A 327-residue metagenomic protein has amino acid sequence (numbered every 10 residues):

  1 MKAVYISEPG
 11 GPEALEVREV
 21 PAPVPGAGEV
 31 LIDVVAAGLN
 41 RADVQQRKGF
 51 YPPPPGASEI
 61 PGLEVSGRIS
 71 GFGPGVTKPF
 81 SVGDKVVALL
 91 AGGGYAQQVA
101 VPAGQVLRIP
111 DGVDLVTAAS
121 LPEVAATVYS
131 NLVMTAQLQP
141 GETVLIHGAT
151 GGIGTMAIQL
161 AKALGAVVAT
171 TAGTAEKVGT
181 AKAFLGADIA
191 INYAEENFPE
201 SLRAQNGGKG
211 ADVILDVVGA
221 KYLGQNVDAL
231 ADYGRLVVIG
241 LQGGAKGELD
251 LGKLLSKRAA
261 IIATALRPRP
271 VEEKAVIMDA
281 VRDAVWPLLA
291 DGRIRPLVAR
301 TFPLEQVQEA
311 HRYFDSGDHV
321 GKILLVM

Functional and structural regions predicted by a protein language model:
P21-G38, F50-G93: Glycine-rich beta-strand-centered segment in the early N-terminal region that forms part of a ligand/cofactor-binding
Q45, K85-T150: NAD(P)H dinucleotide-binding glycine-rich loop of Rossmann-like/cofactor-binding domains, especially the beta1-alpha1
K85, T143, V167, R235 (+1 more regions): Short glycine-centered segments of the SAM/dcSAM-binding site in methyltransferase folds
I146, K162-Y222, V276: Adenosine-nucleotide cofactor-binding segment
G154-T155: N-terminal Rossmann-fold NAD(P) dinucleotide-binding loop
K221-I294, V326-M327: Glycine-rich phosphate-binding loop and adjacent beta-alpha segment of Rossmann(oid) nucleotide-cofactor-binding
W286, D291-V298, Q308-M327: C-terminal capping/lid region of NAD(P)-dependent oxidoreductase domains
